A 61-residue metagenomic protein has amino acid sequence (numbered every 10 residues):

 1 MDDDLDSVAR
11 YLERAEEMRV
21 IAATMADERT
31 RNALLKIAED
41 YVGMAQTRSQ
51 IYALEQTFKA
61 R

Functional and structural regions predicted by a protein language model:
M1-R61: Long, non-catalytic architectural segments outside compact domain cores
